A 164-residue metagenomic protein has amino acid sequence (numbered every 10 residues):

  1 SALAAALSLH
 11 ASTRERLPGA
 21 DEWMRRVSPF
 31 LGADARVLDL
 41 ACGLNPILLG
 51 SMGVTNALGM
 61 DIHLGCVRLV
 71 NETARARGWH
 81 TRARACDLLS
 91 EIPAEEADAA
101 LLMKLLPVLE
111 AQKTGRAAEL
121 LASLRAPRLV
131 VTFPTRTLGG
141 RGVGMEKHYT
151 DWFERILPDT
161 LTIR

Functional and structural regions predicted by a protein language model:
S1-F30: Conserved Class I S-adenosyl-L-methionine-dependent methyltransferase catalytic core
G43-V54: Conserved SAM-binding loop of SAM-dependent methyltransferases across substrates and taxa, primarily the Class I
N56-D61: Conserved SAM-binding motif I beta-strand of class I
H63-G65: Conserved SAM/SAH-binding beta-strand->alpha-helix loop
V70-N71: Conserved SAM-binding loop
G78-L88: Conserved SAM-binding strand-loop segment of SAM-dependent methyltransferases
D98-Q112: A short SAM/SAH-binding and catalytic strip from SAM-dependent methyltransferases
A126-L138: Conserved beta-strand signature within the Rossmann-like core of class I S-adenosyl-L-methionine
